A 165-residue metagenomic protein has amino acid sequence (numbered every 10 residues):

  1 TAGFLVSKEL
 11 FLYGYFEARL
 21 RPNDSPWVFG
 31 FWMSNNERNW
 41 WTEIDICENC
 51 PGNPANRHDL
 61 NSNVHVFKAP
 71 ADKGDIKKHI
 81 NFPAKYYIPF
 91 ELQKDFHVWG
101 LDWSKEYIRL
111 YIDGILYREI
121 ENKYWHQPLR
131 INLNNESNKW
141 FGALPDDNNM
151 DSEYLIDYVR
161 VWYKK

Functional and structural regions predicted by a protein language model:
T1-K165: GH16 jelly-roll
